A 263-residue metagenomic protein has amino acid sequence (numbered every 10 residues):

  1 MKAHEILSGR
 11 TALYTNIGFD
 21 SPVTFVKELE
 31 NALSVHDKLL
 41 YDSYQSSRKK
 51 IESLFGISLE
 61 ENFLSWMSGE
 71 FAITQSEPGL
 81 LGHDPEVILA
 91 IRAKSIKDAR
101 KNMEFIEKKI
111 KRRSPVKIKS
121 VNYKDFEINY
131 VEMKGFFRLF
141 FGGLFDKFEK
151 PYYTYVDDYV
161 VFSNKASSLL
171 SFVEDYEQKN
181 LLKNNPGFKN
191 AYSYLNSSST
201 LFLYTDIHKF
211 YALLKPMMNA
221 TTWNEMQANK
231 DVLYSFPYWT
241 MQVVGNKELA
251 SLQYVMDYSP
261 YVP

Functional and structural regions predicted by a protein language model:
M1-P263: Signature of soluble extracytoplasmic/periplasmic domains of secreted precursors and cell-surface proteins
